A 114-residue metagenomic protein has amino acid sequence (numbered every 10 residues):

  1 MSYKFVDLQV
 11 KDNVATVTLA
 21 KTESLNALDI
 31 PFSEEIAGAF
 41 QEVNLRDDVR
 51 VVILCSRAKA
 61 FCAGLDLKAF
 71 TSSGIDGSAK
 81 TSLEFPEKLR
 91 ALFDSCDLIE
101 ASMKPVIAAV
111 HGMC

Functional and structural regions predicted by a protein language model:
M1-R57: Conserved CoA-thioester-binding segment of acyl-CoA-metabolizing enzymes
A15, A39, A63, A108-A109: Small-residue (primarily alanine) positions within well-ordered alpha-helices, especially packing/interaction faces
A20, L65, H111: Histidine-centered beta-alpha loop that forms part of the nucleotide-sugar donor binding/catalytic region in diverse
D29, F85, A108-H111: A generic secondary-structure micro-motif detector that highlights 1-2 residue hydrophobic/ambivalent hotspots embedded
E42-L45, S72, L98-A101: Secondary-structure boundary motif
S56-L98: Glycine- (often His-adjacent) and acidic-residue-rich active-site loop that binds/positions the CoA thioester
A91-C114: Glycine-rich beta-to-alpha active-site loop
